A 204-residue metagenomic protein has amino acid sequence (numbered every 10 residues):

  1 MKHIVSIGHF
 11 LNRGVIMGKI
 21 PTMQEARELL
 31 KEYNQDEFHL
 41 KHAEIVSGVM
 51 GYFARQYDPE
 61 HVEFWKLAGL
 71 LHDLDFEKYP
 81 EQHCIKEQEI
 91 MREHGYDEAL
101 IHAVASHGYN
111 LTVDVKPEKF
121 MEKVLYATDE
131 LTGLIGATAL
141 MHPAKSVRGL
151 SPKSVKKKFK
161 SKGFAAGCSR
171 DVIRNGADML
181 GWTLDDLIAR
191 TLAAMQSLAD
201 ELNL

Functional and structural regions predicted by a protein language model:
H3: Cationic, low-complexity basic patches in intrinsically disordered or flexible, solvent-exposed regions
S6-I16: Short, Lys/Arg-enriched N-terminal segments with co-localized hydrophobic residues within the first ~10-30 amino acids
I16-Y79: Acidic/His-rich, divalent-metal-binding segments that scaffold phosphate/diphosphate chemistry
P21, K41-I45, Q82, K119 (+4 more regions): Conserved active-site and cofactor/substrate-binding residues in soluble primary-metabolism enzymes
K31, E44-S47, G51, I85-Q88 (+4 more regions): Predominant activation on well-ordered alpha-helical scaffold segments within soluble catalytic domains
E60-F164, R174: Divalent metal-dependent catalytic cores for phosphoryl transfer on phosphate-bearing substrates
S154-L204: A structured, mid-to-C-terminal "fold-capping" secondary-structure block
